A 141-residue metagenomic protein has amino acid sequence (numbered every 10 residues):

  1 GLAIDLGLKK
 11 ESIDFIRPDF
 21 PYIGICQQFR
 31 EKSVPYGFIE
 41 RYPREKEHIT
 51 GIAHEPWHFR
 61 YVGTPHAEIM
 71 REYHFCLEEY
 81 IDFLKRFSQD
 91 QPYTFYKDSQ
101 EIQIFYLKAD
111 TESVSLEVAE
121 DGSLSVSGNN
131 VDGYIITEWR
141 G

Functional and structural regions predicted by a protein language model:
G1-T94, I102-Y106, E112-G141: Cell-envelope/glycan interface and biosynthesis
